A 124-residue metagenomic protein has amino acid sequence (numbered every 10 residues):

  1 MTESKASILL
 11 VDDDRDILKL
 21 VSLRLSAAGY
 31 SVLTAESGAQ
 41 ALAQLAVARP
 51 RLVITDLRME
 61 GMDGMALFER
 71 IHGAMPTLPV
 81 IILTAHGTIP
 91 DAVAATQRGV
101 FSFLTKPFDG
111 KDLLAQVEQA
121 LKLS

Functional and structural regions predicted by a protein language model:
D16-A27: Charged docking surfaces used in two-component/phosphorelay signaling
G29-E36, Q44: Short hydrophobic/Thr-rich beta-strand motif most characteristic of the beta2 strand and flanking loop of CheY-like
E36-Q40, D63-L67: Acidic catalytic/metal-coordinating carboxylates
A48-I54: Active-site beta3 strand of CheY-like receiver
M59: Receiver (REC) domain active-site loop signature in two-component systems and cognate sites in sensor histidine kinases
P90, F108-E118: C-terminal output helix
